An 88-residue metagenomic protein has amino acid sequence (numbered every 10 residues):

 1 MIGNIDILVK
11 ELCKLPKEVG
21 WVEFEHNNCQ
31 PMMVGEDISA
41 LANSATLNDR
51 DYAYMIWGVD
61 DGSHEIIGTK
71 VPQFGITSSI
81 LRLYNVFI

Functional and structural regions predicted by a protein language model:
M1-I88: Conserved N-terminal catalytic/coupling substructures associated with nucleotide/phosphate chemistry
